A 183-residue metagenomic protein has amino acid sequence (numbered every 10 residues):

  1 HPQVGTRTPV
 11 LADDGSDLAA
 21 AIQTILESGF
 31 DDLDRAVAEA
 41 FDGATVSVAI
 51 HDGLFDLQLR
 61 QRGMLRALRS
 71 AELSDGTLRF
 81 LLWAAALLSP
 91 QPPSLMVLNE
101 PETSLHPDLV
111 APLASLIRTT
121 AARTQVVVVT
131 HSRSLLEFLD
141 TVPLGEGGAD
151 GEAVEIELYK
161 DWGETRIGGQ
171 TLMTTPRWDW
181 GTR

Functional and structural regions predicted by a protein language model:
H1-F80, A84-L88, V154, D161-R166 (+1 more regions): Phosphate-coordinating catalytic segments in nucleotide- and nucleic-acid-processing enzymes
P92-P93, T124: Short coil/turn segments at beta-strand junctions that form active-site/ligand-binding loops
N99-E100: Walker B catalytic acidic pair
A111-R183: C-terminal lobe/lid and adjacent interdomain/linker elements of RecA-like ASCE P-loop ATPase modules
